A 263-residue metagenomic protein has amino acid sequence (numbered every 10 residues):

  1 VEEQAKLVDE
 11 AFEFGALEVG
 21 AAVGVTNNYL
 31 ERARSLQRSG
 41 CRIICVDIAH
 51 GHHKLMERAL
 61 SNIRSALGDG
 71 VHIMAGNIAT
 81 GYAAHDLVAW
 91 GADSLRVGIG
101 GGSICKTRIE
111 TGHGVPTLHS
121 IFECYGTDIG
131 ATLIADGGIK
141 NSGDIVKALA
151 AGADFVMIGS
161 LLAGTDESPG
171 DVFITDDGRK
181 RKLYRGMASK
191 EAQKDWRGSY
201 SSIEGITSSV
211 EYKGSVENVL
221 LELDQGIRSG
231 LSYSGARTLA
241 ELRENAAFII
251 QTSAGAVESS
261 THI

Functional and structural regions predicted by a protein language model:
V1-E3, R42, S215, E222: General structural signal for secondary-structure boundaries
V1-F12, T26-R32, I48-I73, I78-A89 (+2 more regions): Active-site-adjacent beta->alpha loops and helix N-cap segments on the catalytic face of soluble alpha/beta enzymes
V8-E10, S35-S39, A59, V97-G101 (+2 more regions): Short amphipathic alpha-helical segments, especially helix-boundary/capping motifs
A16-C45, A49-H50: Active-site beta->alpha loop and helix N-cap motifs at the rims of alpha/beta catalytic domains
L17-V23, I44-V46, I73-G76, L95-V97 (+2 more regions): Hydrophobic faces of well-ordered beta-strands that scaffold small-molecule active sites in alpha/beta enzyme cores
A22, G68, A89-D93, G112-A135 (+1 more regions): Alpha/beta catalytic cores of nucleotide-metabolism and tRNA/nucleoside-modifying enzymes
N28-S39, I73, I78-V97, K140-D154: Catalytic cores of alpha/beta
